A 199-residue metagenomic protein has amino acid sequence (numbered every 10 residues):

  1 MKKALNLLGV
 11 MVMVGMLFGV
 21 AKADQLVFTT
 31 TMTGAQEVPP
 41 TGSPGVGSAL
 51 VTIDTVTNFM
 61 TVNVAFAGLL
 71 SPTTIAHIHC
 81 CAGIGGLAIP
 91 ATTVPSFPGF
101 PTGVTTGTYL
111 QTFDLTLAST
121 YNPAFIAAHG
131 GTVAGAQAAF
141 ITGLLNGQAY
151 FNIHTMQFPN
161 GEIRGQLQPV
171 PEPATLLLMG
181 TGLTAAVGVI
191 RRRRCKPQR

Functional and structural regions predicted by a protein language model:
M1-D24, P197-R199: Sec-dependent, cleavable N-terminal signal peptides
L5, K22, L50, T175 (+1 more regions): Intrinsic disorder/low-complexity segments
M11-G15, A21, P95, P171 (+1 more regions): N-terminal non-cleavable signal-anchor helices
G19-A76, C80-P169: Metal-centered catalytic cores of metalloenzymes
E172-R191: A short, hydrophobic C-terminal helix/tail in secreted or cell-surface proteins
R192-K196: Perimembrane helix-loop junctions in membrane proteins
